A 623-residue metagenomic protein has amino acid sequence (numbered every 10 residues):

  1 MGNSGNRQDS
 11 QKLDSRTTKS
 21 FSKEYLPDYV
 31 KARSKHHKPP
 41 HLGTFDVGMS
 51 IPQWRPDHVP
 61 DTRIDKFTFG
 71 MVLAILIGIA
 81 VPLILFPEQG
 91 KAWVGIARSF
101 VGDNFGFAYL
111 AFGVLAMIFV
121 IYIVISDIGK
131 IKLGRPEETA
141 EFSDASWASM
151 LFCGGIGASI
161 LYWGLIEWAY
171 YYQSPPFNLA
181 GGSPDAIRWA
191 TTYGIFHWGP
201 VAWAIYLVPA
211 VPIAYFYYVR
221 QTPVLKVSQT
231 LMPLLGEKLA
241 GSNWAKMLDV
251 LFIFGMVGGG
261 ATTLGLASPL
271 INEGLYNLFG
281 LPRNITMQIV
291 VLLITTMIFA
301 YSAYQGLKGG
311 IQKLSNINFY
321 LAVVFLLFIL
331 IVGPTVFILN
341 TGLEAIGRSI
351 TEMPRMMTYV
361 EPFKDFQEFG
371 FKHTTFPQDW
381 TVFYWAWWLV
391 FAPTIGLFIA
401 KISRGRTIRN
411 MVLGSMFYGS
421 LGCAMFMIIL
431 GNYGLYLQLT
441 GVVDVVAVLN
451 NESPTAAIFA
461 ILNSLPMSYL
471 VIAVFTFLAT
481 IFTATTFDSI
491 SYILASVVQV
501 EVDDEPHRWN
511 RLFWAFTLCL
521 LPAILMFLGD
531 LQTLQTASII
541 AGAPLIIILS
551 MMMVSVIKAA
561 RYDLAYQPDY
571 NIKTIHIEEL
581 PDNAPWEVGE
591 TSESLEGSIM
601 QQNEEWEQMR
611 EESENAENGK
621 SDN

Functional and structural regions predicted by a protein language model:
G2-A186, L327, V556-A560, S592 (+1 more regions): N-terminal alpha-helical transmembrane segments of multi-pass membrane transport and channel/translocase proteins
S34-K38, I64-I75, G236-N243, L281-A300 (+5 more regions): Loop-to-transmembrane helix boundary motifs in multi-pass membrane proteins
S50-V59, A92-R98, I125-D144, A169-Y193 (+5 more regions): Flexible loop linkers connecting adjacent transmembrane helices in multi-pass alpha-helical membrane transporters
Q53-R63, V224-G241, A267-V291, Y320-F325 (+3 more regions): Helix-loop-helix connectors at the membrane interface of multi-pass transporters/channels
P56-D61, F86-G102, V120-E141, A190-H197 (+7 more regions): Membrane-water interface regions at transmembrane-helix termini and the short interhelical loops of multi-pass membrane
G70-L76, A111, W147-G154, Y206-A210 (+6 more regions): Select transmembrane alpha-helical segments in multipass membrane proteins
M71, G102-A108, F112-L115, L248-M256 (+6 more regions): Membrane-interface loop-to-helix entry segments
W163-F177, Y217, Q221, I329-E352 (+2 more regions): Extracellular/periplasmic helix-exit of transmembrane alpha-helices
